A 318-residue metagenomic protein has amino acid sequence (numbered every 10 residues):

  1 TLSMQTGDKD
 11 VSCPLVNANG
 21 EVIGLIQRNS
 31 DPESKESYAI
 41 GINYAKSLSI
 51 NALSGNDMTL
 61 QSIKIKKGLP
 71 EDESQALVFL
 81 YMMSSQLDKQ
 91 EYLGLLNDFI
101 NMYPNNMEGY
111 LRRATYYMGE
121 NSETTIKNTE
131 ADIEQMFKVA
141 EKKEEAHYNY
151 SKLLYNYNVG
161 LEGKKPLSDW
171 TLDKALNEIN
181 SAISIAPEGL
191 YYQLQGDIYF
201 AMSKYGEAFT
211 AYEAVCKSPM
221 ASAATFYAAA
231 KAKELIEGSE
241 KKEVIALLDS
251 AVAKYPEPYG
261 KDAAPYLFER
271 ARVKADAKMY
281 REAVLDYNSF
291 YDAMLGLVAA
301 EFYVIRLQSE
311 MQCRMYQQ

Functional and structural regions predicted by a protein language model:
G7-L25: Catalytic nucleophile loop of clan PA
L25-D98: C-terminal cap/linker of serine protease catalytic domains
Q86, E120-E123, Y157, D169 (+4 more regions): Structural motif corresponding to the intra-repeat A-B loop/turn of tetratricopeptide repeats
P104-N105, K138-K142, S184-P187, M220-A221 (+3 more regions): Short coil turns that delineate tetratricopeptide repeat
E108, E145, E188-L190, A223-T225 (+3 more regions): Start-of-helix register in tetratricopeptide repeats
R112, N149, L194, A228-A229 (+2 more regions): Canonical tetratricopeptide repeat
T115, K152, V159, D197 (+4 more regions): Residue-level recognition of tetratricopeptide repeat
